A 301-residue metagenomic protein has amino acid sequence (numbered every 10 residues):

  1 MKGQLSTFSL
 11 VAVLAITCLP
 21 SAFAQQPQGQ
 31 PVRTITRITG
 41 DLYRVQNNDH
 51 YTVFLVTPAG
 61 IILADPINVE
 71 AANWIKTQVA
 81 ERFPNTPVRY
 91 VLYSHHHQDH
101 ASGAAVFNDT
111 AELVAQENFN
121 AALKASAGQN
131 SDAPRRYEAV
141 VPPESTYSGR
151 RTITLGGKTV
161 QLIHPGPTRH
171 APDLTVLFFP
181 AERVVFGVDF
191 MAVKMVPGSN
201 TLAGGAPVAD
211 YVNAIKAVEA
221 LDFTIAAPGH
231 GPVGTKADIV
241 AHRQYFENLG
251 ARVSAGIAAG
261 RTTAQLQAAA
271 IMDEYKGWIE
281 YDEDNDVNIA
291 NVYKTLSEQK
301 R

Functional and structural regions predicted by a protein language model:
M1-T7: Positively charged n-region of N-terminal signal peptides that target proteins for export
S9-S21: Bacterial N-terminal signal peptides
A22-Q26, A220-D222, V233-R301: Accessory terminal helices/loops
Q26-T34: Blade/loop signatures of beta-propeller domains
R33-E81, V176-V188: Conserved beta-strand hairpin/beta-sheet module of binuclear metal-dependent hydrolase folds, prominently
D41, L55, D65, V79 (+9 more regions): Divalent metal-coordination and catalytic microenvironments
G60-I62, N68-E70, T152, T159-A255: Metallo-beta-lactamase
A80-T152, P172: Active-site HxH/HxHxD metal-binding segment of metal-dependent hydrolases
